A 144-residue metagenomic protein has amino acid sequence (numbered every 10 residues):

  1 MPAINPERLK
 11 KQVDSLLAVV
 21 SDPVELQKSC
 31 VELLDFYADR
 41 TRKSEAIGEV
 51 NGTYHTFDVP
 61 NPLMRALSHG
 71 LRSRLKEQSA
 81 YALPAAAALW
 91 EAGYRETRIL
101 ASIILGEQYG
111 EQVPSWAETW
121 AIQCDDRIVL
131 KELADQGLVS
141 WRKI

Functional and structural regions predicted by a protein language model:
M1-I144: Alpha-helical scaffold domains
